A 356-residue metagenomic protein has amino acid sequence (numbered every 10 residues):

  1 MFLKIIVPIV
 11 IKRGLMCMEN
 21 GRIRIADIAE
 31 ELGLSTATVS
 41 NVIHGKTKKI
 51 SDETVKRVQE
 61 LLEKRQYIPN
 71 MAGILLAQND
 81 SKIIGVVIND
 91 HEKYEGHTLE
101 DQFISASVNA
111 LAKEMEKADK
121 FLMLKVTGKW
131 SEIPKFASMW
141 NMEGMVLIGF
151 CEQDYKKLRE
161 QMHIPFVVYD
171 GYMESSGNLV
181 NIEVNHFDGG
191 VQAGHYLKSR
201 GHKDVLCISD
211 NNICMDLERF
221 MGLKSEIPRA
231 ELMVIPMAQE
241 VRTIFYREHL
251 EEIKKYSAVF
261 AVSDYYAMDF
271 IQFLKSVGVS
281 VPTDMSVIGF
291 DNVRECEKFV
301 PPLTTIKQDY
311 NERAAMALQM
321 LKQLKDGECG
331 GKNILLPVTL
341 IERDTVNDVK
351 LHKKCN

Functional and structural regions predicted by a protein language model:
M1-N20, N79, I83-H195, H249-K255 (+2 more regions): Alpha-helical recognition/docking segments in bacterial nutrient-uptake and carbohydrate-utilization systems
F2-D80: N-terminal helix-turn-helix DNA-binding module of bacterial transcription factors
S35, K82, E143, H202-D204 (+1 more regions): Short acidic/polar active-site loop segments enriched in Thr and Asp
L111-V126, D204-C207, L223-T243: Short beta-strand elements in bilobed, periplasmic/extracellular small-molecule ligand-binding domains
V180-C207, V241-E248, A267, I306-D326: Hydrophobic alpha-helical segments within soluble ligand-binding/sensing domains
V191-E231, K332-T345: An alpha-beta-alpha
R247-N356: Flexible loop/turn connectors
